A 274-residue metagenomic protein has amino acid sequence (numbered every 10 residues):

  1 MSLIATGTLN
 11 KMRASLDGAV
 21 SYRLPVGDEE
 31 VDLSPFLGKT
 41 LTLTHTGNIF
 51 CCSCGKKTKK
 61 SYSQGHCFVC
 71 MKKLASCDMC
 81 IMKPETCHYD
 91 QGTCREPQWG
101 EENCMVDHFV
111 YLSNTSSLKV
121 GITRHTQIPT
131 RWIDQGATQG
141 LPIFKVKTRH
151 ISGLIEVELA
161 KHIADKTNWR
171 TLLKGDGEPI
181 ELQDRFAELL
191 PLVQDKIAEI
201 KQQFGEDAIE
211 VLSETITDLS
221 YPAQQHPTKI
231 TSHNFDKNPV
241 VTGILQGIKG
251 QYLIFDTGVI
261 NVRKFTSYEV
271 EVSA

Functional and structural regions predicted by a protein language model:
M1-A274: Non-catalytic accessory segments flanking enzymatic or RNA/DNA-binding domains
